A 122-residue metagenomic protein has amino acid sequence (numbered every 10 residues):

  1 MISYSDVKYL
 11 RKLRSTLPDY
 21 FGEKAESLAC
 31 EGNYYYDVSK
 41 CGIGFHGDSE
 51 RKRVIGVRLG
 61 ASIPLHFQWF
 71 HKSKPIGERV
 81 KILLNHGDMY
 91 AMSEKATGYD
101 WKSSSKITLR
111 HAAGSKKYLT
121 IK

Functional and structural regions predicted by a protein language model:
M1-A29: Signature of the catalytic double-stranded beta-helix
R11, Y20, D37-S39, R110-I121: Fe(II)/2-oxoglutarate
R14-P18, S39-F45, V54: Short secondary-structure capping micro-motifs at structural edges
A25-S27, V38, K52, G60 (+1 more regions): Eukaryote-biased feature marking scaffold/signaling PDZ-domain proteins and nuclear chromatin regulators
A29-E50: A mid-sequence, solvent-exposed acidic-amphipathic segment
G47-Q68: Short, conserved beta-strand element in jelly-roll/cupin
A61-P64, Q68-K122: Catalytic core of Fe(II)/2-oxoglutarate
